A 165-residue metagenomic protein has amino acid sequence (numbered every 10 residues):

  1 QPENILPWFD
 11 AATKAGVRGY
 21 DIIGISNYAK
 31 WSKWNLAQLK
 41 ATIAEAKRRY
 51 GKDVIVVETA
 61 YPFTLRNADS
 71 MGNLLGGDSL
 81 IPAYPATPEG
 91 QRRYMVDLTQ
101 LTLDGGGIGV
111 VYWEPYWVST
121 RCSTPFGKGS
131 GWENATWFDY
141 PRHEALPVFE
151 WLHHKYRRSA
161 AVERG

Functional and structural regions predicted by a protein language model:
Q1, N35, A145-L146: Alpha-helix initiation/capping motif
P2-A15, E89-T99: Short, acidic/polar
I5-A37, A41, D53, V57-T59 (+1 more regions): Aromatic- and acid-rich polysaccharide-binding/catalytic face of secreted or lumenal carbohydrate-active enzymes
D10-G24, I81, Q100-V110: Structural recognition of alpha->loop->beta junctions
I23, E58, Q91, V110 (+1 more regions): Conserved, mostly hydrophobic/aromatic
A41, E45-R48, T64-D97, L101 (+2 more regions): Aromatic-rich peripheral "rim/lid" segments of glycoside hydrolase catalytic domains that contact and position glycan
G51-K52, G107: A short helix->loop->beta-strand "cap" motif at the edges of active sites that frequently abuts
